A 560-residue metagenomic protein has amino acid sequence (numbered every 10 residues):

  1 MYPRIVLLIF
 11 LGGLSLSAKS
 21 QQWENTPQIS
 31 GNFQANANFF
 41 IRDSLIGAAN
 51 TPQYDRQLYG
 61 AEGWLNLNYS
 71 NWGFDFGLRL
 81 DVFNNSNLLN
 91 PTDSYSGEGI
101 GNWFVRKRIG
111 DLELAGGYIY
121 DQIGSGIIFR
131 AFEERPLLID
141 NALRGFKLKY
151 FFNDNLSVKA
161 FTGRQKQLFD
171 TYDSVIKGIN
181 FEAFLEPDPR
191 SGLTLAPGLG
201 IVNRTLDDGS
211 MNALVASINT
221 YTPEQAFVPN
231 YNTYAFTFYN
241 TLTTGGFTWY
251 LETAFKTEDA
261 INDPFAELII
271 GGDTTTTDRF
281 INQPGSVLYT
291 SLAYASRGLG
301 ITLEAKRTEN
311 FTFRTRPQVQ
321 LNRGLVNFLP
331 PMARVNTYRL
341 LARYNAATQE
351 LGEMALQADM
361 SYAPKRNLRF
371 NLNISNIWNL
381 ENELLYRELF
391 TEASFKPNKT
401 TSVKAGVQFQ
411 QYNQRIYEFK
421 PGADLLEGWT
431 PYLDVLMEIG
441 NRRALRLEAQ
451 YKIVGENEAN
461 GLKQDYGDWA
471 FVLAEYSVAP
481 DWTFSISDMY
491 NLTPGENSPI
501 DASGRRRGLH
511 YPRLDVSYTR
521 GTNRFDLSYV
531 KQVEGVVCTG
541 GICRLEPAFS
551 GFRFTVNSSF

Functional and structural regions predicted by a protein language model:
M1-S30, F560: Bacterial Sec-dependent N-terminal signal peptides
Q22-Q28, Q34, F40-G60, F76 (+9 more regions): Signature for the C-terminal beta-barrel architecture of outer-membrane proteins
W64-S70, F104, K147, N180: Predominantly transmembrane beta-strands of Gram-negative outer membrane beta-barrel pores used for transport
F76-R79, E113-G117, T302: Structure-specific DNA junction-binding interface
N85, L112, D121-I123: A short acidic, glycine/proline-enriched capping/turn motif at secondary-structure boundaries, especially helix N-cap
E98, I119-S125, A131-E133: Acidic, small-polar-rich N-terminal luminal/periplasmic segments of exported/outer-membrane proteins
I100, R108-I119: A contiguous, low-structure linker/loop signature
